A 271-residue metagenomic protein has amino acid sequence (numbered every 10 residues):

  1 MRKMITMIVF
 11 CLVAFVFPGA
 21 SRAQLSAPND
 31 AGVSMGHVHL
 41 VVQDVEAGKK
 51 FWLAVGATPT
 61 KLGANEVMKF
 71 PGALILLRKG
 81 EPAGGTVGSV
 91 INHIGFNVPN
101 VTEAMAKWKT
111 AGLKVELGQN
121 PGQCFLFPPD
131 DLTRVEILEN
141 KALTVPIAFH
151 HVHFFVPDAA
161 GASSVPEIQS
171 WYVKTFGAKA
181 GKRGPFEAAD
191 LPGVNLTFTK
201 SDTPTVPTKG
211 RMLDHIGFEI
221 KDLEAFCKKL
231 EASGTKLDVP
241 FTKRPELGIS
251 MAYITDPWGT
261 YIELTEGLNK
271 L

Functional and structural regions predicted by a protein language model:
M1-I5: Positively charged n-region of N-terminal signal peptides that target proteins for export
T6-P18: Bacterial N-terminal signal peptides
R22-D30, M105, K109-A160, G181-K200 (+2 more regions): Vicinal oxygen chelate
N29-G63: Mature N-terminal segment immediately following signal peptide/propeptide cleavage in secreted/periplasmic
V33-Q43, V67, A83-K107, Q123-F127 (+4 more regions): Vicinal oxygen chelate
G48-L53, W108, L132, I168-V173 (+2 more regions): Conserved active-site tyrosine of GNAT-family acetyltransferases
L53-T60, G112-L113, V173-A180, G234-K236: Conserved acetyl-CoA-binding loop of GNAT-fold acetyltransferases
T58-N65, K179-G184, T242: Conserved catalytic-core motifs of GNAT/GCN5-like acyltransferases
